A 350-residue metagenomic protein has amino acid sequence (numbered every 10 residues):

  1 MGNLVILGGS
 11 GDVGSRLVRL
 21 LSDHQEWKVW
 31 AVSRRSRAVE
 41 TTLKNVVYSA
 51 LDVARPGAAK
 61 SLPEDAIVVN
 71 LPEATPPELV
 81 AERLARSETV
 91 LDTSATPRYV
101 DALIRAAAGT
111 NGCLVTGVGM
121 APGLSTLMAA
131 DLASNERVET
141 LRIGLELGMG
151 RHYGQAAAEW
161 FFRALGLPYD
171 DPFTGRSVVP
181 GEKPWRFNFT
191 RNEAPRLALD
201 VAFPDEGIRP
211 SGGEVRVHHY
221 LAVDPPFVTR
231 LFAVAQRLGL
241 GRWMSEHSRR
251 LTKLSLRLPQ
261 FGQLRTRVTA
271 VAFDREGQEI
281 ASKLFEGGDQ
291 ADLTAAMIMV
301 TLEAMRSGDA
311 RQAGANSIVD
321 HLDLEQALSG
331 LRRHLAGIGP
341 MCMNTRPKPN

Functional and structural regions predicted by a protein language model:
L4-L21: N-terminal Rossmann NAD(P)H-binding glycine-rich loop of SDR-like oxidoreductase domains
L7, N135-V271, Q278-E279, D292: Active-site-lining helix/loop region of Rossmann-like oxidoreductase modules
A31-S36: N-terminal Rossmann-fold cofactor-binding loop
A50-D65: Conserved Rossmann-fold cofactor-binding substructure of NAD(P)-dependent oxidoreductases
A66-P72, V90-D92: N-terminal Rossmann-like NAD(P) cofactor-binding module of classical short-chain dehydrogenase/reductase
N70-R83, R98: Beta-loop-alpha module in the N-terminal Rossmann-like domain of NAD(P)-dependent dehydrogenases, especially those
S94-C113: Rossmann-fold NAD(P)-binding glycine/threonine-rich loop
Q236-N350: C-terminal active-site/capping subdomain that shapes the small-molecule cofactor and substrate pocket of enzyme
